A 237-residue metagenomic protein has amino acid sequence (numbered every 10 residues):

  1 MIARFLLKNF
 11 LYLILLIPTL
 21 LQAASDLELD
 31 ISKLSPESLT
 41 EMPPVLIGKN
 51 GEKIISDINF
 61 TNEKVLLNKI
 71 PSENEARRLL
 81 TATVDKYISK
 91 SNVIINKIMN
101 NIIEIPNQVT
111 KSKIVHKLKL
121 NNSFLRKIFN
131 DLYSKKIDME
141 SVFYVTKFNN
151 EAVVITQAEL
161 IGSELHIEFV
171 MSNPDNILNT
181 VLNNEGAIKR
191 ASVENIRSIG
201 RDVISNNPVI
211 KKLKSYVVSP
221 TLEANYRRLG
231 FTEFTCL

Functional and structural regions predicted by a protein language model:
M1-D26: Classical Sec-dependent N-terminal signal peptides that target proteins to the secretory pathway
L21-N184, S198, D202-K212, P220-L237: Non-catalytic substrate-recognition and accessory regions of acyl/acetyltransferase enzymes
I188-I196: Intrinsically disordered, low-complexity terminal tails and linkers in eukaryotic proteins, enriched in charged/polar
S215: Charged surface patches that recognize polyanionic ligands
